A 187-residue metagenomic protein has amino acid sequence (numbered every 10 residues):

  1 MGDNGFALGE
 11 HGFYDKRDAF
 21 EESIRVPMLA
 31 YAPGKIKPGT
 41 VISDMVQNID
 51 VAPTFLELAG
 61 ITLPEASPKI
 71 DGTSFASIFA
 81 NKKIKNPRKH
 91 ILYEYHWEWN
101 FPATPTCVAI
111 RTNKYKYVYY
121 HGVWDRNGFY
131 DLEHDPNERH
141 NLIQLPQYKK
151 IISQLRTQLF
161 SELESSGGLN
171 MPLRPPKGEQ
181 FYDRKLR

Functional and structural regions predicted by a protein language model:
N4-E10, K37, D44, I49-A52 (+7 more regions): C-terminal cap/loop subdomain of S1 sulfatases and analogous C-terminal strand-loop tails that border
F13-K16: Short, glycine/charged-enriched secondary-structure capping and boundary segments
A19-E22: A mobile, often basic/glycine-rich helix-loop segment that functions as the active-site lid/recognition loop
L29-K37: The feature captures the short pre-catalytic strand/loop hairpin that immediately precedes and shapes the active-site
E138-L142: Carboxylate-dense, calcium-coordinating segments in secreted/extracellular and ER-lumen proteins
